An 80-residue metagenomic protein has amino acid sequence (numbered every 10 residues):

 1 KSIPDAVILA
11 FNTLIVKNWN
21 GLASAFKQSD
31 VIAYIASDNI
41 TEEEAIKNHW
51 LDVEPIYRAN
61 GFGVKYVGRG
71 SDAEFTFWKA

Functional and structural regions predicted by a protein language model:
K1-E43: An N-terminal amphipathic alpha-helical segment
I46-P55: Short amphipathic alpha-helical interaction segments
I56, G61-A80: C-terminal edge-of-domain segments
